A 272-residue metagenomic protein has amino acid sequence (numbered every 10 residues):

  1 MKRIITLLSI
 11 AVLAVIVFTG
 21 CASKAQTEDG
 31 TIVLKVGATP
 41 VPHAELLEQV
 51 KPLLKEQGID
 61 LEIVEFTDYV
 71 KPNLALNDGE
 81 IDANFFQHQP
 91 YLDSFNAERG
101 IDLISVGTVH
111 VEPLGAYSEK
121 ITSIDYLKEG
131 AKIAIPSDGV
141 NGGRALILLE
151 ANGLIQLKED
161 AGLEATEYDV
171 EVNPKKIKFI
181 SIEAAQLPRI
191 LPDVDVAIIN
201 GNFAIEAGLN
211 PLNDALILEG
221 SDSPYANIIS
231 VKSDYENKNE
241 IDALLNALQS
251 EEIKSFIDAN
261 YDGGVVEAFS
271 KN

Functional and structural regions predicted by a protein language model:
M1-V33, N272: Short, low-complexity disordered leader/linker segments with a strong preference for bacterial N-terminal type II
E28-V41, I59-E65, K132-I133: Short, well-ordered beta-strand elements
I63-L74, A161-R189: Short helix-initiation/N-cap motifs at beta->coil->alpha
N77-Q87, A131, L154, K175-K178 (+1 more regions): Alpha-to-beta junction loops
S94-V106, K120-I121, D193, I198 (+1 more regions): Ligand-binding "clamshell"
V106-I155, K254: A conserved helix-loop-strand patch within extracytoplasmic ligand-binding domains of the periplasmic binding
P113-I124, A226-K238: A bilobed periplasmic-binding-protein/Venus flytrap-type ligand-binding module shared by bacterial periplasmic
N141-E150, L248-F269: Periplasmic-binding protein-like
